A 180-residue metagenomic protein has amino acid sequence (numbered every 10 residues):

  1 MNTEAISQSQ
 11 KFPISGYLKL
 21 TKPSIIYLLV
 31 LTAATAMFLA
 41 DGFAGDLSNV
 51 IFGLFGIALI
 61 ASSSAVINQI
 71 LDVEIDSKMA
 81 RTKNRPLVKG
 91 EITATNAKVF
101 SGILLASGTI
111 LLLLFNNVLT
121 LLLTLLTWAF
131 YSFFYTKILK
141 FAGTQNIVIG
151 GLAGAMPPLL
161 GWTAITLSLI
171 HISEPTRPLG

Functional and structural regions predicted by a protein language model:
N2-F12, L71-I92: Cytosolic, membrane-interface loops and tails of multi-pass inner-membrane proteins
F12-I25, P86-A97, F134-A153: Interhelical loop and helix-boundary elements at the membrane-water interface of polytopic inner-membrane proteins
L31-A34, P86, I149-I165: Small-residue-rich segments of transmembrane alpha-helices in multi-pass membrane proteins, especially helix faces
L31-T35, L39-V73, R81, T109 (+2 more regions): Membrane-embedded alpha-helical segments that form the functional core of polytopic membrane enzymes, especially those
A34-F38, A106-L113, S132-K137, P158-T163: Alpha-helical transmembrane segments of multipass membrane proteins
R81-L122: Multi-pass membrane catalytic core of lipid/isoprenoid biosynthesis enzymes
L113-V118, K137-Q145, I165-L167: Membrane-interface helix caps and helix-loop-helix hairpins in membrane proteins
I170-G180: Single conserved hydrophobic/aromatic residue that forms the stacking wall/gate of nucleotide- or nucleobase-binding
